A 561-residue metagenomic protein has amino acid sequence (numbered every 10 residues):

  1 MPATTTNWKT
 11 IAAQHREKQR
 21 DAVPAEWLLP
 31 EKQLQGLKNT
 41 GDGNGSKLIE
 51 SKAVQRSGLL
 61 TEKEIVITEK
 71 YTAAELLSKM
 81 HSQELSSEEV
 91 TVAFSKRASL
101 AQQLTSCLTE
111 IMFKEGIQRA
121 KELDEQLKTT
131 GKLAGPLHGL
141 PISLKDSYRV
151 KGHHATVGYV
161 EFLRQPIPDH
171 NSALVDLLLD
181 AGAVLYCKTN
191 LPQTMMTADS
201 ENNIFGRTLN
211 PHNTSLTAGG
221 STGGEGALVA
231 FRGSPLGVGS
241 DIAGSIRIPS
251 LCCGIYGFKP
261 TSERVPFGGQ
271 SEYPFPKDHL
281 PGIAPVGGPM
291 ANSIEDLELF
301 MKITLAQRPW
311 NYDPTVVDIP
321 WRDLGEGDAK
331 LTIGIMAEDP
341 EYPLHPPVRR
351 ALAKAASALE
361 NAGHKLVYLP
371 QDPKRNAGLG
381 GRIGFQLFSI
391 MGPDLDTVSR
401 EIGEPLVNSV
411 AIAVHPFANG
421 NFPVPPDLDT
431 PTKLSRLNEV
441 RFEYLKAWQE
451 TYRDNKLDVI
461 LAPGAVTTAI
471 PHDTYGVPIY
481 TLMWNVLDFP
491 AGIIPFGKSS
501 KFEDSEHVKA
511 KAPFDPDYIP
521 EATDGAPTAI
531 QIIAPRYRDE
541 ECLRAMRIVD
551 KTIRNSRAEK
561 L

Functional and structural regions predicted by a protein language model:
M1-E125, N361-G363, N555-L561: An N-terminal boundary/leader segment
P2-L59, L280, G287, N292-I319 (+4 more regions): Acidic-enriched catalytic cores of C-N bond-cleaving enzymes acting on peptides and small amides
V54-L60, E64, H138-V160, G325-M336 (+2 more regions): Short helix-loop capping/hinge segments that flank enzyme active sites or metal/cofactor-binding pockets
E84, A101-L163: N-terminal, positively charged, Ser/Thr/Ala/Gly-biased leader segments that form transit/presequence-like amphipathic
S87-T91, K121, N171-S172, P346-D372 (+3 more regions): Acyltransferase
L100, D176, D180, A230-M336 (+4 more regions): Structural helix-boundary/capping segments
P136-G287, M336-E338, I460-V477, F502: Short glycine/serine-rich loop/turn segments
I383, G464-L482, K501-P516: Short, surface-exposed loop/helix-turn segments at secondary-structure junctions that function as lids/hinges flanking
